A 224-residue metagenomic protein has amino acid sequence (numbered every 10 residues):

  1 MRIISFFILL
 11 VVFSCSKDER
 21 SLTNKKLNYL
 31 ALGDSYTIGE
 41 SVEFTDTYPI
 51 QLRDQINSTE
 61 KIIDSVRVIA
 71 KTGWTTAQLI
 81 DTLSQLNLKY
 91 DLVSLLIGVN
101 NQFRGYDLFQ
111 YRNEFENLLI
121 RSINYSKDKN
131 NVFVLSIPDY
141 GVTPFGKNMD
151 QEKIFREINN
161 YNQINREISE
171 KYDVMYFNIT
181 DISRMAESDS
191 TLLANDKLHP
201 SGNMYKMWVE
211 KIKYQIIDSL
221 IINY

Functional and structural regions predicted by a protein language model:
M1-I4, N130: Positively charged n-region of N-terminal signal peptides that target proteins for export
I4-V12: Sec-dependent N-terminal signal peptides
V11, R67, F133: Conserved Rossmann-like nucleotide-binding pocket used by diverse enzymes that bind dinucleotide cofactors
C15-T72, T82-K89: Serine-esterase "nucleophile elbow" of acetyl-processing enzymes
I80-Y224: Alpha-helical cap/lid subdomain in secreted, periplasmic, or secretory-pathway luminal O-acyl-processing enzymes
